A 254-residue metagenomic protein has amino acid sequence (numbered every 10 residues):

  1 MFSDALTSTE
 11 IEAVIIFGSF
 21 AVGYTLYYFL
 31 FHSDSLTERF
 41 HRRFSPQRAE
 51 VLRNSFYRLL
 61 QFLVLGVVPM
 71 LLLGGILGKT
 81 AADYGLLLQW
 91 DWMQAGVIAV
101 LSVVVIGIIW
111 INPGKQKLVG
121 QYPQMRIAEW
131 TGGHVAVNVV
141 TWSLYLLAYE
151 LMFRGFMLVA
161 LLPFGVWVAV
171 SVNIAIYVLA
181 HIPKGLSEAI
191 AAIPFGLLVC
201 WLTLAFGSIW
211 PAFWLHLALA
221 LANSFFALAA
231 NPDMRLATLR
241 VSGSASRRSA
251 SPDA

Functional and structural regions predicted by a protein language model:
F2, H41-N54, G75-Y145, V159-P163 (+2 more regions): Juxtamembrane helix-loop-helix connectors linking adjacent transmembrane helices in multi-pass membrane enzymes
D4-L77, A81, L86, Q94-V97: Alpha-helical transmembrane segments in multi-pass membrane proteins
V14, G18, Q94-A99, A136-V139 (+3 more regions): Hydrophobic alpha-helical transmembrane segments
Y27, H32, V170-I174, V178-A180 (+1 more regions): Functionally important transmembrane alpha-helices
L52, G132-L144, R154, V168 (+3 more regions): Alpha-helical membrane-protein architecture signal
F62-V68, L144-R154, F195: Core segments of transmembrane alpha-helices that mediate helix-helix packing or line hydrophobic substrate/ligand
L71-G75, T141-L146, L151, T203-L215: Hydrophobic alpha-helical transmembrane segments in multi-pass integral membrane proteins
Q116-I127, A148-V172, W201-S208: Membrane-interface helix/loop boundary segments of multi-pass membrane proteins
